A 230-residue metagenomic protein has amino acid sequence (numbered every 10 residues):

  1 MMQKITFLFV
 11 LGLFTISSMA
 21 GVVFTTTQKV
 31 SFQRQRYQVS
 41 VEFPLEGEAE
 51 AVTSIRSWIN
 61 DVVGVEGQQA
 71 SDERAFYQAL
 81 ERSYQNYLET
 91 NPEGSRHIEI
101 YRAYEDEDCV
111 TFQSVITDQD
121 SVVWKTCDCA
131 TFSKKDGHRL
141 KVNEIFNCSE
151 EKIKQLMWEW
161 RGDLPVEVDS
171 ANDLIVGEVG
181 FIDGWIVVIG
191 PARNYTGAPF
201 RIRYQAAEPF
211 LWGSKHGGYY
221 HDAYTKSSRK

Functional and structural regions predicted by a protein language model:
M1-I5: Positively charged n-region of N-terminal signal peptides that target proteins for export
L8, S18-M19: Cleavable N-terminal signal peptides
L11-G12: Short, linear, compositionally biased motifs with a strong N-terminal bias
A20-K230: Compositionally biased intrinsically disordered regions enriched in Thr/Gly
